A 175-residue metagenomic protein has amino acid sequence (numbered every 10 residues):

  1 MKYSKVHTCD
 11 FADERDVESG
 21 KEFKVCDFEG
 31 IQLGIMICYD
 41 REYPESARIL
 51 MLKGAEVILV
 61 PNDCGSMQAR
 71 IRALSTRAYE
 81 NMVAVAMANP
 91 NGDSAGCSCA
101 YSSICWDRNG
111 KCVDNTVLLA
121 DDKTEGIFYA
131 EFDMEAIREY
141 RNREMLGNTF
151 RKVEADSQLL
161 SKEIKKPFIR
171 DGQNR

Functional and structural regions predicted by a protein language model:
M1-K53, N62, Q68-T76, A100 (+1 more regions): Active-site catalytic loop in hydrolytic enzyme cores
H7-T8, D16-G20, E80-V83, R108-D114 (+1 more regions): Short amphipathic alpha-helical surface micro-motifs
V25, P90-R175: C-terminal beta-strand edge segments of enzyme domains
R41-Y129: CN hydrolase (nitrilase-like) catalytic-core segments centered on the catalytic cysteine and neighboring Lys/Glu
